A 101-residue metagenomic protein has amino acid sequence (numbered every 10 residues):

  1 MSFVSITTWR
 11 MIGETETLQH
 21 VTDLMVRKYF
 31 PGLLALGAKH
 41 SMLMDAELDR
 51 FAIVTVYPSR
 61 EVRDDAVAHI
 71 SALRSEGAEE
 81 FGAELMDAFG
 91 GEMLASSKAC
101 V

Functional and structural regions predicted by a protein language model:
M1-A52, V56-S75, E79-V101: Short S/T/G/P-rich N-terminal loop/turn motif that feeds into the first structured element of a domain
